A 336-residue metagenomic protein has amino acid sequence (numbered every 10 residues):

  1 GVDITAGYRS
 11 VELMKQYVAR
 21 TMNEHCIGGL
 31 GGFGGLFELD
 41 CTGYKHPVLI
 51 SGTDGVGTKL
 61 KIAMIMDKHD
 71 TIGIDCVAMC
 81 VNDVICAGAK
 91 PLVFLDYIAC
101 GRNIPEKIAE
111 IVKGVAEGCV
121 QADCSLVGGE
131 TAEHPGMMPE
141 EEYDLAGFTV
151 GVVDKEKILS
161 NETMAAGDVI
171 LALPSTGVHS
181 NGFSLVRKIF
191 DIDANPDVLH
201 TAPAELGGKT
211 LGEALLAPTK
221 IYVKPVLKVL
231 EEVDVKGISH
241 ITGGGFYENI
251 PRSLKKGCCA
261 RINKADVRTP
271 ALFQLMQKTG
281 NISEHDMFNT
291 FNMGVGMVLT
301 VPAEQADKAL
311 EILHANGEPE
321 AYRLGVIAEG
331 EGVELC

Functional and structural regions predicted by a protein language model:
G1-H25: N-terminal amphipathic/basic leader segments beginning at the initiator methionine
D3, D54, G167, H240 (+1 more regions): Residue-level signature of catalytic and energy-coupling elements of molecular machines, predominantly ATP/GTP-dependent
G7, G43-Y44, V56-K59, D154-K157 (+4 more regions): Short, acidic Gly/Pro/Ser/Thr-rich loop/turn segments
V11, A109-V112, F183: Hydrophobic face of alpha-helices
Q16, K107-S125, M138-L145, N195-L199 (+2 more regions): Glycine-/charge-enriched secondary-structure boundary and capping motifs
Q16-T176: Glycine-rich phosphate/pyrophosphate-binding loop regions near the starts of catalytic domains
G88-K90, L185, D234, E320: Short loop/turn motifs at secondary-structure junctions
D144, K157-T210: Short, acidic (Asp/Glu-rich) active-site segment that either coordinates a divalent metal cofactor
